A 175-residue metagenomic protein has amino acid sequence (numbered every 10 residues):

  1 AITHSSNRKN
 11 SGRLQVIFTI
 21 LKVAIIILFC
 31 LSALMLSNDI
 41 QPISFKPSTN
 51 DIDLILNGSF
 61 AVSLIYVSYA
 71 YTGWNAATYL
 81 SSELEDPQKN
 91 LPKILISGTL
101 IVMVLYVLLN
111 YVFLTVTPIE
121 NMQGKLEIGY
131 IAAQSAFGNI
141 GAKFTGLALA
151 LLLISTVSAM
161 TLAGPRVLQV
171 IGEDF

Functional and structural regions predicted by a protein language model:
A1-D39, T72, L95-T99: Membrane-interface loop-to-helix entry segments
I2-N7, I25-L36, S68, L108-V112 (+2 more regions): Residue-level signal for alpha-helical transmembrane segments in multi-pass membrane proteins
I25, S81-P87, K93-I101, M160-F175: Helix-loop-helix connectors at the membrane interface of multi-pass transporters/channels
N38-I52, I119-E127: Membrane-interface helix termini and inter-helical loops of multi-pass transporters
S59-V67: Structural signature of hydrophobic alpha-helical transmembrane segments
L64, Y71-L80, S158-V167: Short helical (or helix-break) motifs at transmembrane helix termini and adjacent helical loops in multi-pass membrane
V67-N90, V112: Juxtamembrane interface elements at the cytosolic ends of transmembrane helices in multi-pass membrane proteins
I96-S158: TM-loop-TM module centered on a large, flexible mid-protein loop between adjacent transmembrane helices in multi-pass
